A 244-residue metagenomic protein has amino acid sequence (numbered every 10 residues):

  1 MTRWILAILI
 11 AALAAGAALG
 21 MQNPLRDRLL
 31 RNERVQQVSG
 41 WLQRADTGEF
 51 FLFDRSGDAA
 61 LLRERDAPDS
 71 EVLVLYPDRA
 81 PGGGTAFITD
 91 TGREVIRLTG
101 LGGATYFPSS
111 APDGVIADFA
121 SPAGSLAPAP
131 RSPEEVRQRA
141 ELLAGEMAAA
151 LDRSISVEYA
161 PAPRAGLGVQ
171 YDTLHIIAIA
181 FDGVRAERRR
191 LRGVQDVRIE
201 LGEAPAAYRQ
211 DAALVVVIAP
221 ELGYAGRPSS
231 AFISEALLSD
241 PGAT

Functional and structural regions predicted by a protein language model:
M1-L6: Bacterial N-terminal signal peptides that target proteins for export
L9-G20: Hydrophobic h-region of N-terminal signal peptides that target proteins for export in Gram-negative bacteria
Q22-S110, G114-V115: N-terminal Sec/ER secretory leader and immediately downstream segment of secreted/extracellular precursors
N23-L25, E33-R34, Q43-R44, P68-S70 (+5 more regions): Short amphipathic alpha-helical surface micro-motifs
L25-E49, A123-P163: Tryptophan-anchored aromatic micro-motifs
G83, T89-G145, G202, A206-P220: Beta-sheet ligand-binding and adhesion/scaffold domains
E141-T244: A eukaryote-biased signal for long
